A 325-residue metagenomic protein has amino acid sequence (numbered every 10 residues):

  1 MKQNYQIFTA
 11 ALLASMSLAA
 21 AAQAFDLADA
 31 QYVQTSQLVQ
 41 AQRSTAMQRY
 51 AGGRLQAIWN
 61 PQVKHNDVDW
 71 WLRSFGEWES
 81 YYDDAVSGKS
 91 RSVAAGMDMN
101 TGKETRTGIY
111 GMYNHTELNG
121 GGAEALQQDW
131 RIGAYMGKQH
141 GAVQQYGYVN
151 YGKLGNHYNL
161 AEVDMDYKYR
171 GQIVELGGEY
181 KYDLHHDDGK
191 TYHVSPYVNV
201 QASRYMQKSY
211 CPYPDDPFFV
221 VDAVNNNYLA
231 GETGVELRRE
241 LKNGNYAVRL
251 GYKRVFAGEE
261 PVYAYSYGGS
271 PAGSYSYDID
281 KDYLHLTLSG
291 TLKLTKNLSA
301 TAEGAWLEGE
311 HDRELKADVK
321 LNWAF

Functional and structural regions predicted by a protein language model:
K2-M16, A20-S87, Y169: Outer-membrane translocation/initiation segment of Type V secreted surface proteins
N66-D69, R73-F325: Membrane translocator/pore-forming domains, dominated by Gram-negative outer-membrane beta-barrels
